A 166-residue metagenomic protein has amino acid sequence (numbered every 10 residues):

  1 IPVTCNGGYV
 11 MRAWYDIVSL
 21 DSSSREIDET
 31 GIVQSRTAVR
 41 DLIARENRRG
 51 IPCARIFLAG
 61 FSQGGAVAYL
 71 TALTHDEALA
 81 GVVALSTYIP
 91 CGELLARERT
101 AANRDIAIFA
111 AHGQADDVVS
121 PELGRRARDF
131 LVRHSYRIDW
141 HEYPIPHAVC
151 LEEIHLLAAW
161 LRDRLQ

Functional and structural regions predicted by a protein language model:
I1-N6, I89-L94, V118: A short beta-to-alpha transition loop/helix N-cap that caps and shapes the active-site region
I1-R55: Serine-hydrolase catalytic machinery in alpha/beta-hydrolase-like enzymes
T4-Y9, L95-R97, E152-H155: Short aromatic-enriched loop/helix-cap "lid" or pocket-rim segments at secondary-structure transitions that line
P52-N103: Primarily recognizes the serine-hydrolase "nucleophile elbow" in alpha/beta-hydrolase and SGNH/GDSL folds
A54, N103-I108, H134-R137: Short, proline-enriched alpha-helix->beta-strand connector loops that line the catalytic pocket of alpha/beta-hydrolase
F57, V83, A107-F109, D139-H141: A structural signal for isolated positions on well-ordered beta-strands in alpha/beta enzyme cores
F109-H112, D116: Short beta-strand/loop motif that positions the catalytic acidic residue of the alpha/beta-hydrolase fold
E122-Q166: C-terminal catalytic histidine-bearing segment of alpha/beta-hydrolase fold enzymes
